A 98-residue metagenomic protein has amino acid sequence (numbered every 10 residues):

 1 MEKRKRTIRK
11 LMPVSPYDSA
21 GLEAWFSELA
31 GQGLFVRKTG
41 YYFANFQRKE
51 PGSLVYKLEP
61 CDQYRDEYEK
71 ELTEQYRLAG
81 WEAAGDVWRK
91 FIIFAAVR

Functional and structural regions predicted by a protein language model:
M1-R98: Terminus-proximal functional modules
